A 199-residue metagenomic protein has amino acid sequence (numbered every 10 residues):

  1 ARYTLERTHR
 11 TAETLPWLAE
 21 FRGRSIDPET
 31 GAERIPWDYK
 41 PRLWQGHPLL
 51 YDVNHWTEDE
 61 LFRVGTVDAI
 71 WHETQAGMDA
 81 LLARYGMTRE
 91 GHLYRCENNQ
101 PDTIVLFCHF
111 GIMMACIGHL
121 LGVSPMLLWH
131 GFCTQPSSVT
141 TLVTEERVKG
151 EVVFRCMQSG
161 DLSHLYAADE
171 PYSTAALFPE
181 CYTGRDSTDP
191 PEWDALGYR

Functional and structural regions predicted by a protein language model:
A1-E58, R199: Phosphate-coordination/substrate-recognition cap region in phosphate-metabolizing enzymes
Y3-R7, L81, H119: Alpha-helical structural signal in soluble globular domains
F21-Y39, L93-T103, A115-R199: Acidic, low-complexity terminal tails and accessory targeting/binding regions of phosphate-metabolizing enzymes
K40-E73, Y182-D186: Short glycine/proline- and acidic residue-enriched helix-loop micro-motifs that form flexible lids or anion-recognition
E60-L93: Internal catalytic-core helix/loop-beta-alpha segment that presents or stabilizes conserved functional determinants
H109: Short, conserved phosphate/pyrophosphate- and ester-handling motifs at nucleotide-, phospho-/glycolipid
